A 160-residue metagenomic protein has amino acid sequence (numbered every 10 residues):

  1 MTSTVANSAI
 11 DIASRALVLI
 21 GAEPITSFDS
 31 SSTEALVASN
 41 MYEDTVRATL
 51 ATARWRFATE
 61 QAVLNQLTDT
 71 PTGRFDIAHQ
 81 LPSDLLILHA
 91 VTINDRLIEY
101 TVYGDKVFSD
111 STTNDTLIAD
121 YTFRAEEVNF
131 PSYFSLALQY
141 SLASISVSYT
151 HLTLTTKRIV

Functional and structural regions predicted by a protein language model:
M1-N40: Short, extreme N-terminal leader segments that mark the start of a protein/domain
S14-L17, V46, H151: Residues within alpha-helical segments
L19, I145, T153: Active-site catalytic microenvironments for nucleophilic, acid-base chemistry
S30, Y133-S135, L152: Composition- and surface-driven signal marking solvent-exposed, interaction-prone regions in large proteins
L36-S141, V147-S148: A solvent-exposed acidic/polar surface segment
T150-T156: Conserved small/polar residues in nucleotide/adenosyl-binding loops
